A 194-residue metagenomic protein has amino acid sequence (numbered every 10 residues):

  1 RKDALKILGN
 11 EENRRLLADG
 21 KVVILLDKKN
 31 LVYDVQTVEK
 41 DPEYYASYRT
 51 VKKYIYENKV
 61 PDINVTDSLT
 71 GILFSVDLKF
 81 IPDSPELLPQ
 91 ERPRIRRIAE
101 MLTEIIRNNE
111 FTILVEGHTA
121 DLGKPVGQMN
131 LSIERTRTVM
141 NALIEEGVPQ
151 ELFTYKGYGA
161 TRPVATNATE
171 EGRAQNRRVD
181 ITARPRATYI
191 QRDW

Functional and structural regions predicted by a protein language model:
R1-D67: N-terminal targeting leaders that direct proteins to extracytoplasmic destinations
G9, S75-D77, H118-T119: Short beta-strand and adjacent turn/loop elements
R15, V65, I106, E146-V148 (+1 more regions): Generic structural signal for beta-strand residues in well-ordered domains
G20, K29-L31, S68-T70, D77 (+5 more regions): Beta-strand-connecting loop/turn residues
Y44-T66, I72-L73, F80-E116, M140-E145 (+1 more regions): Periplasmic peptidoglycan-binding/anchoring modules of Gram-negative envelope and division proteins
P85-R92, H118-W194: Periplasmic OmpA-like peptidoglycan-binding domain that tethers envelope proteins to the cell wall
